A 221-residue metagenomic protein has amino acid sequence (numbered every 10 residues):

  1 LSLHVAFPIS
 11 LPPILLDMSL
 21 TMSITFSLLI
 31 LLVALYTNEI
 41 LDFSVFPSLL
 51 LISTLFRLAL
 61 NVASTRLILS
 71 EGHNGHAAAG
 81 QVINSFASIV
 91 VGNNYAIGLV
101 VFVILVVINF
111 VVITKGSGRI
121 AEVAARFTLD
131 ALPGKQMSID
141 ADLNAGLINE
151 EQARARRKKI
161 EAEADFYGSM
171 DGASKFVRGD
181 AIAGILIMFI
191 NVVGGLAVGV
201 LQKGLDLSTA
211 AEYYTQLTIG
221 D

Functional and structural regions predicted by a protein language model:
S2-F7: Short, small-residue-biased leader/transition segments that mark boundaries at the very start of proteins
P8-M18, Y36-D42: Short, hydrophobic transmembrane alpha-helix segments
L15-M18, V62, R66, K115-F127 (+2 more regions): Membrane-spanning helices that line or support transport/gating and their immediate boundary helices in channels
L15-S27: Structural signature of hydrophobic alpha-helical transmembrane segments
S19, R57, I120, A173: Residue-level signature of catalytic and energy-coupling elements of molecular machines, predominantly ATP/GTP-dependent
I68-G92, A197-D221: Membrane-interfacial helix-loop-helix connectors in multipass membrane proteins
G72-I83, D130-S174, L205-A210: Non-transmembrane, extramembrane segments of multi-pass ion/lipid transporters
A162-V192: Transmembrane alpha-helical segments and their cytosolic interface motifs in multi-pass membrane proteins
